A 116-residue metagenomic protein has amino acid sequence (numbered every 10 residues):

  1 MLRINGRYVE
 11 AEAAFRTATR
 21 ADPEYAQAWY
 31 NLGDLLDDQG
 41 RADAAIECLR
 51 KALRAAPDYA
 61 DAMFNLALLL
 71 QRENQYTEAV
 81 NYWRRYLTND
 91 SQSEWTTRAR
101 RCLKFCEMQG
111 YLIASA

Functional and structural regions predicted by a protein language model:
I4-T17, D38-K51, E73-R85, T96-R100 (+1 more regions): Structural signature of tandem alpha-helical TPR/SEL1-like repeats, specifically the intra-repeat loop/turn
Q27, D61, E94-R98: Start-of-helix register in tetratricopeptide repeats
N31, N65, A99-C102: Canonical tetratricopeptide repeat
N89-D90, C106: Intrinsic low-complexity/IDR segments
